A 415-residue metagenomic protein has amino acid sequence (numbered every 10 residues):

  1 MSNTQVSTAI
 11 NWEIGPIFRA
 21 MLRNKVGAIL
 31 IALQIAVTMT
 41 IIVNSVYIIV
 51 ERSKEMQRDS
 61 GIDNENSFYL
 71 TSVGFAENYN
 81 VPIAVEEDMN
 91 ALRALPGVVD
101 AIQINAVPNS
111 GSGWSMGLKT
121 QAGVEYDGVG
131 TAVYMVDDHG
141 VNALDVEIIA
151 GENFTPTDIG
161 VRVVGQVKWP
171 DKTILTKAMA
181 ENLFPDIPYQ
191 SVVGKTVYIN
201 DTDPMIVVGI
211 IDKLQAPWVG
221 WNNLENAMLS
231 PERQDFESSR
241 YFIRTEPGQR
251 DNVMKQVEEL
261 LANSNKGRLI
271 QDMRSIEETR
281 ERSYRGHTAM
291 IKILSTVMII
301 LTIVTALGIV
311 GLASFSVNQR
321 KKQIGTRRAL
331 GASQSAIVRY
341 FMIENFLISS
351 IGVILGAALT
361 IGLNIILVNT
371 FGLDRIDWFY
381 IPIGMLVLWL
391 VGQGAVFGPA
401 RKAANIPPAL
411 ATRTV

Functional and structural regions predicted by a protein language model:
M1-T40: N-terminal Sec/SRP start-transfer signal
N11-L22, V26, L307-I348, N405-V415: Intracellular coupling helices
V37-E65: Alpha-helical transmembrane segments
K54-I83: Membrane-interface junction motifs in transport/secretion proteins
N90, A94-L95, D171, K177 (+1 more regions): "Rare, low-scoring activations can occur in soluble or secreted enzymes where short amphipathic helices or signal
A94-V193, T202-P217, L229: Short beta-strand boundary microenvironments
R285-L301, W378-I383: N-terminal membrane-entry
L301-V304, K322-V368, G372, P382-I383 (+3 more regions): Transmembrane alpha-helical interface segments in multi-pass membrane proteins
